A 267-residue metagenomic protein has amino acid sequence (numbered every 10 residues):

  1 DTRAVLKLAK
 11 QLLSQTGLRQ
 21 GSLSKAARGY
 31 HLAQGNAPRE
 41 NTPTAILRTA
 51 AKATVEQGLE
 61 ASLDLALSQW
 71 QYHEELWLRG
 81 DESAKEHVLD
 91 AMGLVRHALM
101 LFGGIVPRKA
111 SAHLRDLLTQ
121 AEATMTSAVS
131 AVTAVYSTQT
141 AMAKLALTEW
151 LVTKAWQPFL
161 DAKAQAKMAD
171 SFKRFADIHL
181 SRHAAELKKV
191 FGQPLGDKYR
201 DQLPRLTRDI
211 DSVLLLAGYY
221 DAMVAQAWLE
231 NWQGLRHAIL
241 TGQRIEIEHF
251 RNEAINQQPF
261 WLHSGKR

Functional and structural regions predicted by a protein language model:
D1-R267: Cationic, histidine-enriched alpha-helical/coil surfaces that engage anionic ligands
